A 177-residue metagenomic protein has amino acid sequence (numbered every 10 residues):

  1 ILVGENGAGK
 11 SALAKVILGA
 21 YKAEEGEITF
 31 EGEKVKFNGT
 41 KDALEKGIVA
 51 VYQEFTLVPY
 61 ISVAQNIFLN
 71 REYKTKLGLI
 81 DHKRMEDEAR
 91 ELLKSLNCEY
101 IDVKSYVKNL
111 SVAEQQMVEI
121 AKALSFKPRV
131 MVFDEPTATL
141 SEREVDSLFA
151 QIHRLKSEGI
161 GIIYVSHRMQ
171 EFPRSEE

Functional and structural regions predicted by a protein language model:
I1-E176: Glycine-rich phosphate-binding loops of nucleotide-dependent enzymes
